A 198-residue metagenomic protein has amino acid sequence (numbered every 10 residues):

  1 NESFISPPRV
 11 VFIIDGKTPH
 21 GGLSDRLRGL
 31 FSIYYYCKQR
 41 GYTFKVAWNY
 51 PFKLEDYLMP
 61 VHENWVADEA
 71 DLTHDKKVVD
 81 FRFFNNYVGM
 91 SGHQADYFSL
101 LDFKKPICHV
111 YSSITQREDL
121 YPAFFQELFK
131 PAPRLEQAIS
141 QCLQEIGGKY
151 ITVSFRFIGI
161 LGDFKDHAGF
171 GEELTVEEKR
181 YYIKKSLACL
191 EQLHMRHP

Functional and structural regions predicted by a protein language model:
N1-R180, L187-Q192, H197-P198: Secretory-pathway glycan-assembly enzymes, especially type II membrane glycosyltransferases that use nucleotide-sugar
